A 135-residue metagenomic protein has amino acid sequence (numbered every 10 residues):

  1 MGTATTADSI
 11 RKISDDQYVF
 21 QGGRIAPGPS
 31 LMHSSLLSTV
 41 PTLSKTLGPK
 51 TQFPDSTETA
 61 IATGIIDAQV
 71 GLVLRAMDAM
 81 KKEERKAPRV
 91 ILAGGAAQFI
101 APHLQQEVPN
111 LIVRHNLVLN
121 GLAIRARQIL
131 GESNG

Functional and structural regions predicted by a protein language model:
M1-T39, D67-A76: Phosphate-binding/catalytic loop of phosphoryl-transfer enzymes
T3, L43-K50, A97-L104: Acidic-glycine-rich active-site phosphate/pyrophosphate-binding loop
V19-I25, V108-V118: Short hydrophobic/aromatic-enriched beta-strand-loop microsegments
Q21-A62, D67, R125-I129: Glycine-rich phosphate-binding loop plus the immediately following alpha-helix
T63, K86-L104: Glycine-rich phosphate-binding loops at beta-strand->alpha-helix junctions
I66, L111-G135: Glycine-rich phosphate-binding/hydrolytic loop that grips phosphoryl groups
A68-E84, L122-R125: Phosphate/ATP-binding catalytic cores across multiple sugar-kinase/actin-like superfamilies, primarily ASKHA
